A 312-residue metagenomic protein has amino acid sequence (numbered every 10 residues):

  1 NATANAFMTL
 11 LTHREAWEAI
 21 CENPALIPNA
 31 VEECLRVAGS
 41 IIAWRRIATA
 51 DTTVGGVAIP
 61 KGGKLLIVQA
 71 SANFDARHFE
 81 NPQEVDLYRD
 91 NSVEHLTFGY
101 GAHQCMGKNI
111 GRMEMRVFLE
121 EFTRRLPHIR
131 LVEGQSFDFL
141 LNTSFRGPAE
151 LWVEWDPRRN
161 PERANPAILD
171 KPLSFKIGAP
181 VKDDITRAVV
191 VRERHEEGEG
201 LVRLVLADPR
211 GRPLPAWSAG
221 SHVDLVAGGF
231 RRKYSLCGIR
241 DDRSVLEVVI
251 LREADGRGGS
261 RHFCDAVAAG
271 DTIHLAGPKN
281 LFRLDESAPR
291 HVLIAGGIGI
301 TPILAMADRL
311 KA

Functional and structural regions predicted by a protein language model:
N1-L173: Cytochrome P450
A19-I20, V249, A312: Short internal beta-strands
R46, I59, R77-N81, E199-L201 (+2 more regions): Short glycine/proline-enriched turns and hinge-like loops at secondary-structure junctions
A70, G228, P278-K279: Short, surface-exposed secondary-structure boundary micro-motifs
H78-Y88, C237-L246, D285-I298: Short, compositionally biased
L173-T272, P289: Ferredoxin-reductase
R261-A312: FNR/FR-type flavoprotein reductase catalytic core
